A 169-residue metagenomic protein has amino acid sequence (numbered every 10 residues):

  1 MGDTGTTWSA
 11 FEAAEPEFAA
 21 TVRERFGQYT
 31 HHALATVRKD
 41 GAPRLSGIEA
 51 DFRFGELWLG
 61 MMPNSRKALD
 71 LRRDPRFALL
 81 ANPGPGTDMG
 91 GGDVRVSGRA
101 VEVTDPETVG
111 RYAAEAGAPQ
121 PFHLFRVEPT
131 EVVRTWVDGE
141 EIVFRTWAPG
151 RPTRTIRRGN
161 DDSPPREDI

Functional and structural regions predicted by a protein language model:
M1-E17, G84, D88-I169: Charged, gly/pro-rich active-site loop segments
W8-K39, D162: Short, conserved active-site entrance elements at the starts or edges of catalytic domains
E15-E24, R44, A78-P83, M89: Short secondary-structure boundary segments
A19, N64-S65: Structural motif corresponding to alpha-helix initiation and N-cap regions
G27-Y29, L45, F52-F54, R66 (+4 more regions): Short connector loops at helix/strand junctions that flank enzyme active sites, especially segments positioning acidic
Y29-P63, L71, F77-P83: Short beta-strand segments
